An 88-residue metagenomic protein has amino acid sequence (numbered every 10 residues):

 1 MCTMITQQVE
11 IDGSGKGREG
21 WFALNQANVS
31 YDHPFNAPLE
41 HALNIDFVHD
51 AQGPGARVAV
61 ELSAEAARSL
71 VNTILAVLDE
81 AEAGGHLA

Functional and structural regions predicted by a protein language model:
M1-A88: Positively charged, low-complexity terminal tracts and the immediately adjacent first secondary-structure elements
